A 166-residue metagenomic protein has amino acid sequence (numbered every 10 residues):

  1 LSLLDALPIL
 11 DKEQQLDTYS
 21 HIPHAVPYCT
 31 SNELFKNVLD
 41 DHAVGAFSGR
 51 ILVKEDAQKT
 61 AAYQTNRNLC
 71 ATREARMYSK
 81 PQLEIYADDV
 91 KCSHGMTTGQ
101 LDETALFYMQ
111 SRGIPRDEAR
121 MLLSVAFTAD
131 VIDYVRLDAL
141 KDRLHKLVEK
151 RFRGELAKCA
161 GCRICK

Functional and structural regions predicted by a protein language model:
L1-D5: Single conserved hydrophobic/aromatic residue that forms the stacking wall/gate of nucleotide- or nucleobase-binding
A6-F107, S111-I114, T128, I132-G161 (+1 more regions): Conserved beta-strand/loop scaffold segments within soluble protein domains that form the structured core and edges
